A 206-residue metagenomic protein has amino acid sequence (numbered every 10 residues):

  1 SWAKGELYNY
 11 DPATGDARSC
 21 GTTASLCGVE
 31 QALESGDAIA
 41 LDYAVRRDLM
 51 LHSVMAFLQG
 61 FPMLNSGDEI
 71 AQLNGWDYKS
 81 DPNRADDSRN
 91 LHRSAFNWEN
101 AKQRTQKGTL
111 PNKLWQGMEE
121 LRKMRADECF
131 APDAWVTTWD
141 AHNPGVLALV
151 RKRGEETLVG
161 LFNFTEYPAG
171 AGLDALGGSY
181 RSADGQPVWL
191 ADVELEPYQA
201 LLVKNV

Functional and structural regions predicted by a protein language model:
S1-G177, S182-V206: Active-site and adjacent substrate-binding regions of carbohydrate-active enzymes
